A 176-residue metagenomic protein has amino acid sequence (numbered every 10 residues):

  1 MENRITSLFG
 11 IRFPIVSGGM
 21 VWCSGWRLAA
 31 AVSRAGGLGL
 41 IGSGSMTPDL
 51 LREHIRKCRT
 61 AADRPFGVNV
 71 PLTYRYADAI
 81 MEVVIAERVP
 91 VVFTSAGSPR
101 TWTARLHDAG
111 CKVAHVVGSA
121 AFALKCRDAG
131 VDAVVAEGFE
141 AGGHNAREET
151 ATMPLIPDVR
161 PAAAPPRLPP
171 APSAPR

Functional and structural regions predicted by a protein language model:
M1-P165: Active-site entrance/lid segments in N-terminal catalytic domains of soluble metabolic enzymes
A164-R176: Glycine-rich adenosine-cofactor-binding loop
